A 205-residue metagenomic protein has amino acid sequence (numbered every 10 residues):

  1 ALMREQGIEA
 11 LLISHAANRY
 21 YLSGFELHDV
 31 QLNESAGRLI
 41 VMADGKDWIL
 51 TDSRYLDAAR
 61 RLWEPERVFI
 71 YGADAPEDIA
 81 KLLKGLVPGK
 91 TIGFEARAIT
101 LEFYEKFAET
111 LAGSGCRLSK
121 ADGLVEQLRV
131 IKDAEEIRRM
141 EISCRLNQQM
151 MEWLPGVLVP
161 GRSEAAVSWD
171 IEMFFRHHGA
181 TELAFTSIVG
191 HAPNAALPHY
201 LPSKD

Functional and structural regions predicted by a protein language model:
A1-L82, S143-L146, M150: N-terminal accessory/capping or targeting/presequence segment of soluble
A17, A192-A195: Glycine-rich beta-alpha junction loops
Y21-L22, A58-A59, E102, L197-Y200: Short helix/loop capping segments that flank catalytic or ligand/cofactor-binding pockets
N33-S35, V41-A43, P88, G179-L183 (+1 more regions): Acidic/histidine-enriched ion/cofactor-binding microenvironments in catalytic or ligand-binding pockets
V41-K46, G113, H191-P193: Short acidic-glycine loop/turn motifs at beta-strand connectors
T51-D52, I137, C144, T181-I188 (+2 more regions): Short, acidic (Asp/Glu-rich) active-site segment that either coordinates a divalent metal cofactor
D74-L183: Flexible, acidic/His-enriched mid-domain "rim/lid" segments that flank
S168-E172, I188-P193: A glycine-rich phosphate-binding loop feature that marks nucleotide/adenosyl-phosphate handling sites
